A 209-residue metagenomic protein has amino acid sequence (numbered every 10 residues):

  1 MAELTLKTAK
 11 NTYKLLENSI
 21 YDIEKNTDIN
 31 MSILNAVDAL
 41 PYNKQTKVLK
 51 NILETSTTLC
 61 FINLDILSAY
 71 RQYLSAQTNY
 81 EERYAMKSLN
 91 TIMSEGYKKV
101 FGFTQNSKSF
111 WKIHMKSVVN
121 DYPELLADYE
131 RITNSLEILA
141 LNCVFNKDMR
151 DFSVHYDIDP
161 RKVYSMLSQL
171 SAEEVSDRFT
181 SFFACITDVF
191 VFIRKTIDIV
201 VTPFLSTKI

Functional and structural regions predicted by a protein language model:
M1-N142, S168-I209: Amphipathic alpha-helical interface segments
L136-S165: Histidine-centered, metal-coordinating catalytic motifs and their short helical/loop contexts
